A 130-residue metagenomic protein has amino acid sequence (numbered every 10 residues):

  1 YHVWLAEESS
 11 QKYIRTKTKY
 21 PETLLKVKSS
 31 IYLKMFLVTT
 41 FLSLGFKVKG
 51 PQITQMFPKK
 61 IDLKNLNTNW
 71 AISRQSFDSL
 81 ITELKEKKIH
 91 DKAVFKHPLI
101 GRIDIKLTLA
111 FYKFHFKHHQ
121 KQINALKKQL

Functional and structural regions predicted by a protein language model:
Y1-S43, T82-E83, K87-L130: Short, contiguous alpha-helical
Y32-I89: Acidic/histidine-rich alpha-helical segments that form the ligand environment of transition-metal centers
